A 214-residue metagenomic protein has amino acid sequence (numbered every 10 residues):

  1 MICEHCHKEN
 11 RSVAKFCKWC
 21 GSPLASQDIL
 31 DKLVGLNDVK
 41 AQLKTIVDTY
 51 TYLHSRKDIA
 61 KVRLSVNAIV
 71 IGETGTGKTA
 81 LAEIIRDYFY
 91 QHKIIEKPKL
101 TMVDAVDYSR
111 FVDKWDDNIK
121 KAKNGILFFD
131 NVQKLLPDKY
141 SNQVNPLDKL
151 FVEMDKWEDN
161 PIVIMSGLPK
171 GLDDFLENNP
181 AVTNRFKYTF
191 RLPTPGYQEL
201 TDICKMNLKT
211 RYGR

Functional and structural regions predicted by a protein language model:
C3-C6, C17-C20: Short cysteine-rich clusters marking metal-coordination/redox-active sites
G21-A25: Short Cys/His-rich micro-motifs in 6-15 aa windows
I29-V66: Pre-Walker A (pre-P-loop) alpha-helix and adjacent loop at the N terminus of AAA/AAA+ ATPase modules, a conserved
R63-K97: Walker A/P-loop
K97-K123: Short glycine-rich substrate-engagement loop in P-loop NTPases that contacts/grips substrate
Q133-I164, K170, D174-A181: Conserved catalytic/switch belt of AAA+ P-loop NTPases
K170, D202-R214: Conserved AAA+ ATPase "sensor/coupling" helix adjacent to the nucleotide-binding pocket
E177-T194: A short helix-turn-beta junction within AAA+ P-loop NTPase domains corresponding to the substrate/partner-engaging
